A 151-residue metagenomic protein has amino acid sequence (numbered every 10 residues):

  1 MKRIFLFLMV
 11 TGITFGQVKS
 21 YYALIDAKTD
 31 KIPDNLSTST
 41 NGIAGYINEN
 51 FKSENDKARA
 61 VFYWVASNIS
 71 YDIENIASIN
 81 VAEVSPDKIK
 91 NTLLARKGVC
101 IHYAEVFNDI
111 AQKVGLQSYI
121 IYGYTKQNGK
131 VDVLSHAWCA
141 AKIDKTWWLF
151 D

Functional and structural regions predicted by a protein language model:
M1-S20: Bacterial Sec-dependent N-terminal signal peptides
I4, L8, D87-K90, A137: A residue-level detector for conformationally permissive "hinge/kink" positions
F5, N50, N128-K130: Residues embedded in well-ordered secondary-structure elements
T11-I13, A58, H136: A generic alpha-helix preference that emphasizes hydrophobic side chains
Q17-K97, N108: Secondary-structure boundary elements
G98-H102: Short beta-strand to alpha-helix junction loop
Y103-D151: Hydrophobic/aromatic-rich core segments of domains that either
